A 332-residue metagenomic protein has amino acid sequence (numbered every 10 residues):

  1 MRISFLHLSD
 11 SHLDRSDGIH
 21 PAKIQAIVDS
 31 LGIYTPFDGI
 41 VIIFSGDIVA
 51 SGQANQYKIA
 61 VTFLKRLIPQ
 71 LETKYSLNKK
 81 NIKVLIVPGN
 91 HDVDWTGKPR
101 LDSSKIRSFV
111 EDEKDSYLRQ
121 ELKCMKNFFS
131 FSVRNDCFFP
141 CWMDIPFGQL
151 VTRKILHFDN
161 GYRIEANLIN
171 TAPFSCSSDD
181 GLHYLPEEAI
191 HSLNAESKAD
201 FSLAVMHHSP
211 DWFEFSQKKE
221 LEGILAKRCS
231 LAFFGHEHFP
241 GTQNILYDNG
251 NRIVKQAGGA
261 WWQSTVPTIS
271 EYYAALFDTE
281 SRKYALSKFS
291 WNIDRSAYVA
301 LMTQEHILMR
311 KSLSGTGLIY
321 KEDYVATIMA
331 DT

Functional and structural regions predicted by a protein language model:
M1-L6, V151-L168, F201, Y247-I253: Beta-strand-turn-beta hairpins that frame and shape the catalytic cleft of phosphate-ester-processing enzymes
M1-V84, D94-W95, S192-K198: N-terminal active-site segment of His-dependent metallophosphoesterases
H7-S9, I40-D47, N78-N90, S202-H207 (+3 more regions): Active-site neighborhood of phospho(di)ester-bond hydrolases with catalytic His/Asp-centered motifs
D14-R15, V49-Q53, I86-L101, C176 (+3 more regions): Active-site environment of divalent metal-dependent phosphoester hydrolases
V61-G181: Extended active-site neighborhood of metal-dependent phosphoesterases/phosphodiesterases
T171-L231, E237, T242-Q243: Active-site-proximal segments of metal-dependent phosphoesterases and phosphodiesterases across multiple
D211-L286: Conserved beta-sheet core of the metallophosphoesterase superfamily
F277-T332: A short C-terminal boundary segment appended to hydrolase-like catalytic domains
